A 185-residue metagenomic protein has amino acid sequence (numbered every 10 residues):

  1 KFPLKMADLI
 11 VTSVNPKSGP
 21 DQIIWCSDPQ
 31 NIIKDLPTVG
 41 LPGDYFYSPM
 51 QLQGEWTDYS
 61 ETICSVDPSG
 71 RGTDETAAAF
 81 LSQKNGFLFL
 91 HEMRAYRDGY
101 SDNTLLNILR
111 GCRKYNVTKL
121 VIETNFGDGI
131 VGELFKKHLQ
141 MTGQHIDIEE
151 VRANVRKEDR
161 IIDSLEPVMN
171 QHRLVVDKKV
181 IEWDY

Functional and structural regions predicted by a protein language model:
K1-V66: ATPase catalytic-site recognition across NTP-hydrolyzing enzymes
P3-K5, G70, R156: Helix N-terminus capping/helix-initiation residues
W56-Q83: Gly/Thr-rich phosphate-binding beta-strand-loop-beta motif of the actin/hexokinase/Hsp70
A79-Y185: Mg2+-dependent endonuclease catalytic cores in nucleic-acid-processing enzymes, primarily RNase H-like
